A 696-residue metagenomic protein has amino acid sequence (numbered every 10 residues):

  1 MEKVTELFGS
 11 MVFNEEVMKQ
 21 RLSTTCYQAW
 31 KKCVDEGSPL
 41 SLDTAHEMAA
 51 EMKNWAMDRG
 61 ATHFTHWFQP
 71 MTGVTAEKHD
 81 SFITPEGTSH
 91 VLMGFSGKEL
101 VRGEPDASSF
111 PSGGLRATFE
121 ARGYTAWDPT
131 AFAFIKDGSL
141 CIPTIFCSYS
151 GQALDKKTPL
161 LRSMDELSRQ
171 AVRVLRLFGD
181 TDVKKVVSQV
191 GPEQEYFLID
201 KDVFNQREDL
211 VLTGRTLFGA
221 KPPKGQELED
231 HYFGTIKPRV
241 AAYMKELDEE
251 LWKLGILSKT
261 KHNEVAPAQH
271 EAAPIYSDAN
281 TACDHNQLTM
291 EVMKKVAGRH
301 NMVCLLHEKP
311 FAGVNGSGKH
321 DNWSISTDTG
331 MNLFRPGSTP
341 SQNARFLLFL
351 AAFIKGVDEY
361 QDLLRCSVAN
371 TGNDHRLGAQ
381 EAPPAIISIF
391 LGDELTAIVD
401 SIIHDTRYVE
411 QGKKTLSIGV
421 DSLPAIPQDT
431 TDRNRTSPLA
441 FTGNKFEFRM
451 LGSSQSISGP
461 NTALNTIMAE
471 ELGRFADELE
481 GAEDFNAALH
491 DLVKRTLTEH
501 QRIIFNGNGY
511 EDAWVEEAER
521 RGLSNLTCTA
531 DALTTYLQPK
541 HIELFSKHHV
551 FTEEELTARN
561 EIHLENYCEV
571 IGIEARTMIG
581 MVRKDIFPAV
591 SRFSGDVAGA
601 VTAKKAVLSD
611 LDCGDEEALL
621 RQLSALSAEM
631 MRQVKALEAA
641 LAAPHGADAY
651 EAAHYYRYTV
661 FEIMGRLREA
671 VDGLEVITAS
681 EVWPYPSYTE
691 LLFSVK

Functional and structural regions predicted by a protein language model:
M1-E15, R169, R173-L175: Flexible inter-domain linker/hinge segments
L7-E120: Active-site core of metal-dependent hydrolases
T44, F68, S96, P274 (+5 more regions): Active-site proximal loops enriched in glycine and acidic residues that flank catalytic Cys/His/Asp and coordinate
T44-M48, F68-P70, K98-E99, F146 (+4 more regions): Active-site-proximal loop/turn and secondary-structure-junction residues that shape catalytic pockets, frequently
A61, T65-Q69, H285-R299, I325 (+3 more regions): Hydrophobic/aromatic-rich, well-ordered segments within soluble, folded domains that form packed cores
G73-H90, S108, R207, G214-T216 (+3 more regions): Short linear, low-complexity motifs centered on an aromatic residue
E120-L306, N315-G318, I325-E561: Glycine-rich, acidic/polar active-site loops that bind/position phosphate-bearing ligands
T496-K696: C-terminal amphipathic alpha-helical interaction region
